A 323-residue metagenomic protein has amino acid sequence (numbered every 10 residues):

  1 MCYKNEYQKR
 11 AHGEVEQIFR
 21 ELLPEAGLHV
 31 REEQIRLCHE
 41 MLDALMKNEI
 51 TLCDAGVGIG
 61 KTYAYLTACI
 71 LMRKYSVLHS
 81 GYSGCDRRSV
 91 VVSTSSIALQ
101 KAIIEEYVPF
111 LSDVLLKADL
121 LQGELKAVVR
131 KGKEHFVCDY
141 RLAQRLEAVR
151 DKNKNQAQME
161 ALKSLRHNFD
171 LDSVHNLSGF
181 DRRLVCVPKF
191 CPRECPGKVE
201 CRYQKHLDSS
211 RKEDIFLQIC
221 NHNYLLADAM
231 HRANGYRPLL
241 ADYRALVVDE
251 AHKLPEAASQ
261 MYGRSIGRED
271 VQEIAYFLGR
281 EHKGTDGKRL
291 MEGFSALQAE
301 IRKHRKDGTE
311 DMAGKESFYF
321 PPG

Functional and structural regions predicted by a protein language model:
C2-P24, H29-E32, S76-Q218, H222-N223 (+2 more regions): A substrate-engagement module of RecA-like helicase motors
L28-L45: N-terminal pre-P-loop "Q-motif" helix
K47-T67: Walker A/P-loop
I50, L217, A245-L246: Hydrophobic "anchor" residues on beta-strands that sit immediately upstream of conserved functional sites
L99, L225, K253-E256: Residues immediately C-terminal
H206-E213, N223-A241: Conserved helix/coil segment N-terminal to the catalytic DExD/H
L240-R268: SF2 helicase catalytic motif II
